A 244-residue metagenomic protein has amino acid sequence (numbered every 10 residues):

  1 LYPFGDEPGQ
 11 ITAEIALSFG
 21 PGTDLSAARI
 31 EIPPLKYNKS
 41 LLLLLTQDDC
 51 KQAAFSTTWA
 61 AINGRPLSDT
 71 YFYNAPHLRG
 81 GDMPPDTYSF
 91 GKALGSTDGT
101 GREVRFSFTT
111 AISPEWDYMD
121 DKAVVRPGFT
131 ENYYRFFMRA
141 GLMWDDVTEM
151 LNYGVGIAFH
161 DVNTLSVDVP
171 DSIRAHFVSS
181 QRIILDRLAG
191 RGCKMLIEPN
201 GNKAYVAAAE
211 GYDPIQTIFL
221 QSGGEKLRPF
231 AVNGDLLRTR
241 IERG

Functional and structural regions predicted by a protein language model:
L1-I11: A surface-exposed beta-strand-loop module
I15-E149, Y153, I183, R191-E198: Active-site beta->alpha N-cap acidic-glycine motif
D49-A53, P114-M119, I157, D161-V167 (+2 more regions): Solvent-exposed loop/turn segments at secondary-structure junctions within structured extracellular/periplasmic domains
F55-T58, D120-A123, V169, Y205-E210 (+1 more regions): A short acidic (Asp/Glu
T109-A111, A158, I197, Q216-F219: Structural detector of well-ordered beta-strand residues that form the stable sheet scaffold of enzyme domains
N132-Y153, N163-A189, P229-G244: Alpha-helical scaffold elements lining the catalytic groove of polysaccharide deacetylases
M150-V155, Y212-P214: Structural recognition of alpha->loop->beta junctions
R187, N202-G244: His/Asp/Glu-enriched short active-site or ligand-binding loop at hydrolase and phosphoryl-transfer sites
